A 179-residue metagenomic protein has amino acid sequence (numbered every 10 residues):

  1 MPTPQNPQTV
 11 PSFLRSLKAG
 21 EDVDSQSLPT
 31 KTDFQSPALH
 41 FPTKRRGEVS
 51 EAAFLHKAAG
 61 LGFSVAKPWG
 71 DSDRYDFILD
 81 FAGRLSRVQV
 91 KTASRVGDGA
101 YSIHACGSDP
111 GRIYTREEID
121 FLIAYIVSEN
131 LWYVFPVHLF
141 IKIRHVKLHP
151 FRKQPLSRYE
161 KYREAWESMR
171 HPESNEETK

Functional and structural regions predicted by a protein language model:
M1-D73, L79-K179: Mixed-charge (Asp/Glu-Lys/Arg
